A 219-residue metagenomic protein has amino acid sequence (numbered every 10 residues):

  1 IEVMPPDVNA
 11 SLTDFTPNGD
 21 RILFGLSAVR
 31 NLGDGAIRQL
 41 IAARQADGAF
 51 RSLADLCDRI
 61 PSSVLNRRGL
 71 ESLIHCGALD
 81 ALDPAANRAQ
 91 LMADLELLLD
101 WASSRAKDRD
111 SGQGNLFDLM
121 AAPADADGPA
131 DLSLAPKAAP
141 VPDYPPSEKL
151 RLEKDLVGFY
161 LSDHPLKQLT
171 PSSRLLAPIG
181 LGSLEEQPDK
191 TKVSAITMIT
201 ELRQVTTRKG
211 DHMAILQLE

Functional and structural regions predicted by a protein language model:
I1-E2, Q204-V205: Intrinsically disordered, low-complexity segments enriched in polar/charged residues with Gly/Pro, especially when
E2-P188: Sliding clamp-binding short linear motifs that recruit DNA-associated proteins to replication/repair hubs
T191-R203, L218: OB-fold and OB-like beta-barrel modules that bind single-stranded nucleic acids
T207-E219: OB-fold (S1/OB) nucleic-acid-binding surfaces
